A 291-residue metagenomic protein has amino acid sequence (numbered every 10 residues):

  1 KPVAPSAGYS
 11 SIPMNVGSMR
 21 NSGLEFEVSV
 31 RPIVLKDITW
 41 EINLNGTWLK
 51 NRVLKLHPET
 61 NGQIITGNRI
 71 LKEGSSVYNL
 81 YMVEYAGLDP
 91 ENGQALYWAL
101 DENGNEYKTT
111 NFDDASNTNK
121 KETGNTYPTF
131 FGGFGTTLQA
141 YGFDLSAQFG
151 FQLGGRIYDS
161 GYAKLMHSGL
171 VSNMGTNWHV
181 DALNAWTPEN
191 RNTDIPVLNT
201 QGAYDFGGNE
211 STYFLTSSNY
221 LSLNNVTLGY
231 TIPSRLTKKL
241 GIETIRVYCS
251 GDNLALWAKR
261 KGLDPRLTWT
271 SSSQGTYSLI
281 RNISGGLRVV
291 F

Functional and structural regions predicted by a protein language model:
K1-S75, E210-F291: Extracellular/periplasmic, surface-exposed regions of secreted and cell-surface proteins
K1-V3, G23, Y107-D114, I195-D205: Active-site-adjacent bridging/hinge elements
M14-R20, L24, R31-T126, I157 (+2 more regions): Conserved small-residue
V83-A86, F134, F143, V226 (+1 more regions): Generic beta-strand hydrophobic packing signal
N117-T118, F130-F131, F143, F206-F214: Short, flexible active-site loops
N119-K121, N177, Y204, T270-S271: Short, contiguous strand/loop micro-motifs
T123-S160: Glycine-rich, aromatic-lined ligand/substrate-binding cores of catalytic and carbohydrate-binding domains
L153-R246: Extracytoplasmic gating/loop element in the C-terminal half of outer-membrane beta-barrel translocons and assembly
